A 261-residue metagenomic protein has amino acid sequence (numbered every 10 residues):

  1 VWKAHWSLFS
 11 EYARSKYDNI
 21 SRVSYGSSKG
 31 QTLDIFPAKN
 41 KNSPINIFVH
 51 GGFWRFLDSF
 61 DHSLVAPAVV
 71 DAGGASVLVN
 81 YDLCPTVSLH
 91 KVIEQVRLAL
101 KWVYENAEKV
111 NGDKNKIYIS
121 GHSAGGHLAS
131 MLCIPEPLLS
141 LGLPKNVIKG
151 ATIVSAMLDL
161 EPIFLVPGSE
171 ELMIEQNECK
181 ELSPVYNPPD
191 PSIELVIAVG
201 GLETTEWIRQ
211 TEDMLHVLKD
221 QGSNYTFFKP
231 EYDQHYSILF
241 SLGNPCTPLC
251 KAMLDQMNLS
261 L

Functional and structural regions predicted by a protein language model:
V1-L261: Alpha/beta-hydrolase superfamily serine-hydrolase fold, recognizing
